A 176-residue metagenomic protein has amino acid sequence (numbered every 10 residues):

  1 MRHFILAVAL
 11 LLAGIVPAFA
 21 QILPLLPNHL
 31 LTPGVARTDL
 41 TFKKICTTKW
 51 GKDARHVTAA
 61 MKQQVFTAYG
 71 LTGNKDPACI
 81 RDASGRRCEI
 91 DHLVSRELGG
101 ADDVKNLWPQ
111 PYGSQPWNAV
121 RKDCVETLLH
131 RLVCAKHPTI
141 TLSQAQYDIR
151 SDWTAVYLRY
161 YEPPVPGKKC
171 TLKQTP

Functional and structural regions predicted by a protein language model:
M1-F4: Positively charged n-region of N-terminal signal peptides that target proteins for export
L6-A9, T32-T41, C46-K49, V57 (+1 more regions): Catalytic cores of phosphodiester-bond-cleaving enzymes
A9, Q21-I22: A metal-dependent hydrolase signature that marks the N-terminal structural subdomain at the beginning of catalytic folds
A9-L11, I15: Residues within alpha-helical transmembrane segments of multi-pass membrane proteins, especially transporters, ion
I15, W108-P109, A155: Alpha-helix boundary/interfacial micro-motifs
V16-A20: Sec/Tat signal peptide C-region and signal peptidase I cleavage site
I22-A119, D123: Betabetaalpha-Me/HNH-type nuclease active-site subdomain
